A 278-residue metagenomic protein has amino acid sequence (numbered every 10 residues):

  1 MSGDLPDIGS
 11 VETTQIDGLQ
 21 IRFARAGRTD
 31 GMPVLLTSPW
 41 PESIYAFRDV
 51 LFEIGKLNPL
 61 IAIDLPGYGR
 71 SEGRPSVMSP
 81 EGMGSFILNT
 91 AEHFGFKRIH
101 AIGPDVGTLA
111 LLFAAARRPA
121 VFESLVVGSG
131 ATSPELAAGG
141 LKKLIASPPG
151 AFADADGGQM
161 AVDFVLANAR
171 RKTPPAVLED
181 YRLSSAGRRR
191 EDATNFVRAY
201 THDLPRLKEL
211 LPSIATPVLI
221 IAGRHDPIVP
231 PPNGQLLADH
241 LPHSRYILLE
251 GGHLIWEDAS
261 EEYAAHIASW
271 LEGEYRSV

Functional and structural regions predicted by a protein language model:
S2-Q20: N-terminal cap/lid segment of alpha/beta-hydrolase-fold proteins
L19, A24-R70: Conserved HGGG/HGGXW glycine-rich cap/lid loop of the alpha/beta-hydrolase fold
A24, A62-G103, A265: Active-site loop/oxyanion-hole signature of alpha/beta-hydrolase fold enzymes
G103, G107, L111: Gly/Ala-rich beta-loop-alpha elbow adjacent to hydrolase catalytic centers
A116, F122-A153: Flexible "cap/lid" loop of the alpha/beta hydrolase fold
L136-A138, A155-S213: Conserved alpha/beta-hydrolase catalytic His-Asp/Glu region
R190-D239, E250: Conserved serine/cysteine hydrolase catalytic core
H243-V278: Catalytic active-site module of serine/aspartate enzymes centered on a nucleophile-bearing elbow/loop
